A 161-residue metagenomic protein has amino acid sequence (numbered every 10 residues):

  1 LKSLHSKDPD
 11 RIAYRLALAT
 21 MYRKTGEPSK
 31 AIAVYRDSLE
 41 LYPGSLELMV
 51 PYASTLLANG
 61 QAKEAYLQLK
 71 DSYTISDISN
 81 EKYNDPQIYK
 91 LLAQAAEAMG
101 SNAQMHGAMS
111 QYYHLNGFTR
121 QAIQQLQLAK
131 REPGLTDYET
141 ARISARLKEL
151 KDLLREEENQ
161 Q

Functional and structural regions predicted by a protein language model:
P9, P43, D77-Y83, G100 (+2 more regions): Short coil turns that delineate tetratricopeptide repeat
T25, N59, M99-G100, N116 (+1 more regions): Structural motif corresponding to the intra-repeat A-B loop/turn of tetratricopeptide repeats
P28, A62, N102-A103, T119: TPR-repeat structural position
M109-Q161: Terminal, low-structured helical/coil segments at or just beyond the last alpha-helical repeat
